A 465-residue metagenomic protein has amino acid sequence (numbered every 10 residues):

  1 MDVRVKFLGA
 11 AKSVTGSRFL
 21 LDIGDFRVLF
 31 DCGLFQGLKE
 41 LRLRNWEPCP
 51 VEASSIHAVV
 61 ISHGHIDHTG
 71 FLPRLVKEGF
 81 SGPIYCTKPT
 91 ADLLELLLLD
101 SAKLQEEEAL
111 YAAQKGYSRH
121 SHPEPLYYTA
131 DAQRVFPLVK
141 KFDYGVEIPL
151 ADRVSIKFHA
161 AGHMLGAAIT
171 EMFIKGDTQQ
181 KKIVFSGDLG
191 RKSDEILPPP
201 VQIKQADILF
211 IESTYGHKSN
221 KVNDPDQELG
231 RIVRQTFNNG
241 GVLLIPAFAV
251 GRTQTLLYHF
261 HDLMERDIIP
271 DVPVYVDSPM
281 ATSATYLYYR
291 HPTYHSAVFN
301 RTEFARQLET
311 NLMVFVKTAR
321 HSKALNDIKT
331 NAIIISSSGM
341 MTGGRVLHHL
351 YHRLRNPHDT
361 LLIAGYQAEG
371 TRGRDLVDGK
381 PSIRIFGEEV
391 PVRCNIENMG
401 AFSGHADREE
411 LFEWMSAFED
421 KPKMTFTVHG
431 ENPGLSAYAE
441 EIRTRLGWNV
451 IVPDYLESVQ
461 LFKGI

Functional and structural regions predicted by a protein language model:
M1-S54, R134, L138-P198, K323-D327 (+5 more regions): Core dinuclear metal-dependent hydrolase active-site scaffold
A11-S13, I23-G82, C86-P137, L189-P199 (+2 more regions): Pre-active-site segment of Zn-dependent metallo-hydrolases
K12, H65-D67, M164-L165, F248-T255 (+2 more regions): Gly/Ser/Thr-rich loops at beta-strand to alpha-helix junctions that form or flank small-molecule/cofactor-binding
F30-C32, I56-H65, T69-L72, I84-T87 (+10 more regions): Active-site neighborhood of phospho(di)ester-bond hydrolases with catalytic His/Asp-centered motifs
C32-Q36, Q180-S186, K192, E212-N220 (+4 more regions): Acidic/glycine-enriched edge-of-secondary-structure segments
S101-M164, P292-K329: Metallo-beta-lactamase
I169, R191-D277, T360-G365, S382-N449: Cap/insert and terminal regions of metallo-dependent hydrolase folds
I232-G370, R384: Hard-cation-handling environments
